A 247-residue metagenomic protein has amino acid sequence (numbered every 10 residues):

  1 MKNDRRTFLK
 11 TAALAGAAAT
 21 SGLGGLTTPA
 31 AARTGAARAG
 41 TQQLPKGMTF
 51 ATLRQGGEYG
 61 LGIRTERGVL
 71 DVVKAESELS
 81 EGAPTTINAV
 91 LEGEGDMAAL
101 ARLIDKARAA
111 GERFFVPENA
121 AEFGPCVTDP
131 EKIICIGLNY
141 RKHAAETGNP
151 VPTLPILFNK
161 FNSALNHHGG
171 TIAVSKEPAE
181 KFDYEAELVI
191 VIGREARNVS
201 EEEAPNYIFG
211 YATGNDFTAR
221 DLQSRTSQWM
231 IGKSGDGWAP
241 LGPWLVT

Functional and structural regions predicted by a protein language model:
M1-N3: Secretory targeting signals
R5, K10-A12, T28-P155, Q228: N-terminal non-catalytic cap/leader segment that marks the start of a structured domain
G16-T20: Bacterial N-terminal signal peptides
S21-P29: C-terminal segment of classical bacterial N-terminal signal peptides
L23-G24, S77, F158, A173: Residue-level detector of alpha-helical recognition elements and their boundaries
P130-T247: Glycine-enriched loop-and-adjacent helix/strand subsegments that border the catalytic/binding cleft of enzyme cores
